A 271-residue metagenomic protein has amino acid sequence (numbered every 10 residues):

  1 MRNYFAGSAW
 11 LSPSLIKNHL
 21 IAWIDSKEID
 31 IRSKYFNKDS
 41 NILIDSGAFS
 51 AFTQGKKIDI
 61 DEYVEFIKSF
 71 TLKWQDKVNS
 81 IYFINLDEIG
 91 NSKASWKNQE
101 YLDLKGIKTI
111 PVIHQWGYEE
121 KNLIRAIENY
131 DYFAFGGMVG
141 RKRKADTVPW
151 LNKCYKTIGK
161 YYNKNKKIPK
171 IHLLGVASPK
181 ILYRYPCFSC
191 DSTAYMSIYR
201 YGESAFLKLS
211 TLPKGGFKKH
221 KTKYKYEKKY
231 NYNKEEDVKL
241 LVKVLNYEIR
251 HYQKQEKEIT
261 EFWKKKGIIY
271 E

Functional and structural regions predicted by a protein language model:
M1-L102, K234, G267-E271: Non-catalytic, usually N-terminal nucleic-acid engagement modules in DNA/RNA processing proteins
M1-L11, V64, K68, L72-Q75 (+3 more regions): Alpha/beta catalytic cores of nucleotide-metabolism and tRNA/nucleoside-modifying enzymes
G7-W10, S26, G47-F49, L86-G90 (+4 more regions): Active-site beta-loop-alpha junctions enriched in small/polar residues
D45, P111, Y185: Conserved, mostly hydrophobic/aromatic
S50-T53, F83-S92, K108-I110, F135-D146: Surface-exposed cleft-lining segments at the edges of enzyme active sites
F52-G55, E120-L123, K142-P149, I198-S210: Short, charged, surface-exposed secondary-structure boundary motifs
S92-N98, T109, I113, E120: Active-site periphery "cap/insert" segments of enzyme catalytic domains
D103-I107, Q115-F133, G140-I181: Short loop-to-alpha-helix "cap/lid" segments that border enzyme active sites across diverse enzyme classes
